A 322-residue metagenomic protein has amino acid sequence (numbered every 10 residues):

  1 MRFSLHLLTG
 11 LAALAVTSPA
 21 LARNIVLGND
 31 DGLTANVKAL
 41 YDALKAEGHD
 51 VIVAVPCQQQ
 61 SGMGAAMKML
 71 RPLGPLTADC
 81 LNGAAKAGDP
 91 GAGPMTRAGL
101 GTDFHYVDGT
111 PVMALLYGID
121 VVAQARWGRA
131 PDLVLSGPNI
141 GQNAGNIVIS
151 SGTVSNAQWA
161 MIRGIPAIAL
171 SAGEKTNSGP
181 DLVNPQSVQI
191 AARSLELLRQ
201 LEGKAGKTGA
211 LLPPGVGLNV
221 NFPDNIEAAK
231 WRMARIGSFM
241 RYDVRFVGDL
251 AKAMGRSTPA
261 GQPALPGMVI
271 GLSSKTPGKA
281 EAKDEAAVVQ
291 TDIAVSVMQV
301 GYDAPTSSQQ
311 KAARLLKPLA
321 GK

Functional and structural regions predicted by a protein language model:
M1-L8: Bacterial N-terminal signal peptides that target proteins for export
A20-A22: Boundary at the C-terminal end of the N-terminal hydrophobic targeting segment
N24-G28, V51-V55, H105-Y106, D132-G137 (+4 more regions): Structural recognition of the beta-strand scaffold that forms the well-ordered cores of secreted hydrolase catalytic
I25, A39-L115, R126: A cross-family phosphate/adenosyl-ligand binding-site feature
D31-T34, C57-G62, P111-M113, N139-A144 (+4 more regions): Solvent-exposed loop/turn segments at secondary-structure junctions within structured extracellular/periplasmic domains
I149-S155: Charged helix-capping and loop-helix junction motifs
P185-K322: Electrostatically charged, flexible surface regions
